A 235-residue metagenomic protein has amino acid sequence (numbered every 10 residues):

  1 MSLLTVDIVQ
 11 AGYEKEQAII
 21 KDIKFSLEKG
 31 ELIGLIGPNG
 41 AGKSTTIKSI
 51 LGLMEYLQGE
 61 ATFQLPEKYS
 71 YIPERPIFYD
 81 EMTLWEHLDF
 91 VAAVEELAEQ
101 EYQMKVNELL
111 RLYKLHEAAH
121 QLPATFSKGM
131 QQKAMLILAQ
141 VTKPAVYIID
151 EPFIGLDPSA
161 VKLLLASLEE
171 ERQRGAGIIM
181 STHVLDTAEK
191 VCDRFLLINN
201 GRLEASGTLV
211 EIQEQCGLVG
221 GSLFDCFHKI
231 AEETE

Functional and structural regions predicted by a protein language model:
M1-V6, Q10-D22: A short, flexible loop at the N-terminus of ABC-type nucleotide-binding domains that lies
I36-P38: The feature captures the beta-strand-to-loop junction immediately N-terminal to the Walker
D89, A93, E101-A118: Conserved ABC ATPase "signature" region
L122-G129: Conserved ABC ATPase signature
Y147-E151: Catalytic Walker B motif of ABC-type/P-loop ATPase nucleotide-binding domains
S206-G207: ABC ATPase "signature
